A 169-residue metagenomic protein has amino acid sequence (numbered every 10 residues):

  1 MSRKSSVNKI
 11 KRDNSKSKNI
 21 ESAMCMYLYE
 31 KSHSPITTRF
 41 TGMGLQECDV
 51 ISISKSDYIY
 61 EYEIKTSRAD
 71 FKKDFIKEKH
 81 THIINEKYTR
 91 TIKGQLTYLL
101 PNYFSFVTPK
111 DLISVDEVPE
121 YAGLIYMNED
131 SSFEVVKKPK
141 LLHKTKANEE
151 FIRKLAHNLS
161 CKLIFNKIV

Functional and structural regions predicted by a protein language model:
S2-R12, K18-S22, M26-Y27, K110-D111 (+1 more regions): Non-catalytic C-terminal interaction segments of nucleic acid-processing enzymes
M26-G44: A short acidic/basic microdomain associated with nuclease active sites
L45-E47, D70-F71: Short N-terminal binding/cap micro-motifs at the start of the first secondary-structure element
C48-S67: Active-site beta-strand-loop-beta-strand hairpin of nuclease catalytic cores that positions key catalytic residues
K65-A122: Catalytic cores of nucleic-acid endonucleases
